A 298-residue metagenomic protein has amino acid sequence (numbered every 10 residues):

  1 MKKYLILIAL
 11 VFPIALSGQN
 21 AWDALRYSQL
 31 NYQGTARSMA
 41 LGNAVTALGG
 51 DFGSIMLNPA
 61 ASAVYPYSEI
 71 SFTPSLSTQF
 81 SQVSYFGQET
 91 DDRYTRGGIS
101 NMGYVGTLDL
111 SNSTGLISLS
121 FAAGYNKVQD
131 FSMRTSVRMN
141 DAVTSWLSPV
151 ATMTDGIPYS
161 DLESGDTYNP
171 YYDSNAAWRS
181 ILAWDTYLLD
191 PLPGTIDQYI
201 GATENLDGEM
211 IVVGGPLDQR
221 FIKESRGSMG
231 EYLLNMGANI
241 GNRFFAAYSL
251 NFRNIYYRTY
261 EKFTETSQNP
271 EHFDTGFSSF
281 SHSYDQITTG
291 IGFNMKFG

Functional and structural regions predicted by a protein language model:
M1-W22: Bacterial Sec-dependent N-terminal signal peptides
Y4-L5, S62-A63, Y67-S68, L110-L119 (+2 more regions): Secondary-structure transition into beta-strands, especially the periplasmic turns and strand N-termini that construct
G18-T195, K223: N-terminal, post-signal peptide beta-strand-biased segments of exported outer-membrane/organellar beta-barrel and other
S28-N31, Q82-T95, R134-A142, N205-G227 (+1 more regions): Extracellular/periplasm-exposed beta-strand and loop segments of Gram-negative cell-envelope proteins, dominated by
M39, L57, P74-E89, G103-V105 (+5 more regions): Transmembrane beta-barrel domains of bacterial outer-membrane proteins
V45, L76, Y125-K127, A238-I240 (+2 more regions): Short, flexible loop/turn elements at secondary-structure junctions
G97-S100, G124-V128, S180, P216-R253 (+1 more regions): Outer-membrane beta-barrel transmembrane strands
T167-K223, A246-S267: Long, low-complexity, polar/charged, intrinsically disordered or flexibly structured peripheral segments
